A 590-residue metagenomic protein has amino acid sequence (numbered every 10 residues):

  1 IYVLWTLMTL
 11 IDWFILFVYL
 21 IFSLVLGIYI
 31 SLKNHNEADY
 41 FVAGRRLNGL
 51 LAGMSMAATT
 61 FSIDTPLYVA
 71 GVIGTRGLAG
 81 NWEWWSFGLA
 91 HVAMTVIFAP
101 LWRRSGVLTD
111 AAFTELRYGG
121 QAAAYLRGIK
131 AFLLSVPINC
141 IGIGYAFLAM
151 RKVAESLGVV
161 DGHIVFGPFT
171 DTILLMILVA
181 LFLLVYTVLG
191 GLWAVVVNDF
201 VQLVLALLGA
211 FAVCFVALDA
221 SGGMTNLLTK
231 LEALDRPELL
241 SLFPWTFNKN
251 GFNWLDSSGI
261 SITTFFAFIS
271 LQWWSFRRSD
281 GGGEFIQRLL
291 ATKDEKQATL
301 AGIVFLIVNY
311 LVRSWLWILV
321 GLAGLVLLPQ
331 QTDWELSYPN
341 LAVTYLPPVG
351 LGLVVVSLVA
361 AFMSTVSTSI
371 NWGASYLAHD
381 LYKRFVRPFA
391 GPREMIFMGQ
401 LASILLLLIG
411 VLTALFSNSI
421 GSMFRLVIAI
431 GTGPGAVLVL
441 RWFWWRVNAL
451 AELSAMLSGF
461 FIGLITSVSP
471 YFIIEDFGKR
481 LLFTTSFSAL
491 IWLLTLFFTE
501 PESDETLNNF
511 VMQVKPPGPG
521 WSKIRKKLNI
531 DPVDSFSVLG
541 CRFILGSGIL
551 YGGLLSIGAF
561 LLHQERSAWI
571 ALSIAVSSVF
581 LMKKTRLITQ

Functional and structural regions predicted by a protein language model:
L4-Q590: Membrane-embedded helix-loop-helix hairpins and adjacent transmembrane boundary segments in multi-pass transporters
